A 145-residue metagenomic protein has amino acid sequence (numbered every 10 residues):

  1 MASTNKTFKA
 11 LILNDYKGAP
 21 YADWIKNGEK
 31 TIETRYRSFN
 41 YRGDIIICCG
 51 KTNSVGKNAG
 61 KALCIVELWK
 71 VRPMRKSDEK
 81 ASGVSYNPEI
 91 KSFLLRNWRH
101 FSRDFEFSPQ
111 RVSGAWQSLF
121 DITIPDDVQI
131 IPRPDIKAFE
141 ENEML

Functional and structural regions predicted by a protein language model:
A2-L145: Structured alpha/beta reader/binder surfaces that contact nucleic acids or chromatin modification marks
